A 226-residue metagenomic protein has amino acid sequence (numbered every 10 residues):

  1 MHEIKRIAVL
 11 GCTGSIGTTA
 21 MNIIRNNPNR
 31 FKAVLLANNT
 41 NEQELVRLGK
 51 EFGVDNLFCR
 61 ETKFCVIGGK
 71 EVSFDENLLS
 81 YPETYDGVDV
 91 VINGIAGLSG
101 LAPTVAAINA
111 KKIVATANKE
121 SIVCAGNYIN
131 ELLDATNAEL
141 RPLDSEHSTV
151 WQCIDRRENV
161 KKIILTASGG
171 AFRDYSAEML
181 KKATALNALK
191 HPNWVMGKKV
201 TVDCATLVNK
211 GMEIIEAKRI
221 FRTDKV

Functional and structural regions predicted by a protein language model:
M1-G53: N-terminal Rossmann-like dinucleotide-binding module
N41, C59-C65: Short, polar loop motifs at secondary-structure junctions
N56, I113-V114: A short hydrophobic/small-residue beta-strand
C59, I92-N93, L165: Redox-cofactor binding/interface segments in oxidoreductases and associated redox assembly factors
F74-A107: Beta-loop-alpha module in the N-terminal Rossmann-like domain of NAD(P)-dependent dehydrogenases, especially those
L98-A106, K119-A138: Rossmann-fold NAD(P)-binding glycine/threonine-rich loop
I129-H147, K162-I163: Rossmann-fold dehydrogenase core element
H147-N209: Conserved anion/nucleotide-ligand pocket segment
